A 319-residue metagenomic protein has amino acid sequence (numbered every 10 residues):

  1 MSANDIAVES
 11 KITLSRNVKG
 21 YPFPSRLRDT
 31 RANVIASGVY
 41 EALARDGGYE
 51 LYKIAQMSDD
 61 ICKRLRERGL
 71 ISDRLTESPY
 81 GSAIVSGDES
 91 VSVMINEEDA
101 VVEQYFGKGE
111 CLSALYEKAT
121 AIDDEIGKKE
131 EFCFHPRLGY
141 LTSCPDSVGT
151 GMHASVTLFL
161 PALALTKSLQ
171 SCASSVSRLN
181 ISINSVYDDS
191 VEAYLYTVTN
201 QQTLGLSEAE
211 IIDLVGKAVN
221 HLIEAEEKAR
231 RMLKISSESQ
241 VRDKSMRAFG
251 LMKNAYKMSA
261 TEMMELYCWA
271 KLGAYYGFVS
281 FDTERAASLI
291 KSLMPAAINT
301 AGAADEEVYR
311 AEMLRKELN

Functional and structural regions predicted by a protein language model:
M1-R137, C144, M152, A164-T166 (+2 more regions): Long, Pro/Ser/Thr-rich low-complexity/intrinsically disordered regulatory tracts in eukaryotic proteins
V148: Active-site His/Glu-centered metal-binding helix of metallohydrolases
A154-L160: Short glycine-/aliphatic-rich beta-strand segments at the starts of folded cytosolic domains
